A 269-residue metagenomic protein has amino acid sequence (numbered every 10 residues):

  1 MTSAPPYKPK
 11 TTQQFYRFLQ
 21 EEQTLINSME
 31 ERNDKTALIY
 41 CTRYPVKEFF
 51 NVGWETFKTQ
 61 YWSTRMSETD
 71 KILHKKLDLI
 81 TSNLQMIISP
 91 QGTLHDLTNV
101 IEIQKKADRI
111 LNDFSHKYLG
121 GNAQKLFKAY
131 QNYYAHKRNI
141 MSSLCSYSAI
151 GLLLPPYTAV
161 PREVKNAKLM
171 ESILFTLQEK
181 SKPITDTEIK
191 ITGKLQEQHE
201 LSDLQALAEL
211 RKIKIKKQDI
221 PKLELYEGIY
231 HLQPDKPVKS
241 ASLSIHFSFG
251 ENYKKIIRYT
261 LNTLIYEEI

Functional and structural regions predicted by a protein language model:
M1-I88, P155-I269: Acidic, serine/threonine-rich low-complexity disordered tracts
K76-A107: Surface-exposed, polar helix/loop patches in the mature regions of secreted/periplasmic/lumenal proteins that form
L97-D203: Solvent-exposed helix/loop surface patches that form functional interfaces
